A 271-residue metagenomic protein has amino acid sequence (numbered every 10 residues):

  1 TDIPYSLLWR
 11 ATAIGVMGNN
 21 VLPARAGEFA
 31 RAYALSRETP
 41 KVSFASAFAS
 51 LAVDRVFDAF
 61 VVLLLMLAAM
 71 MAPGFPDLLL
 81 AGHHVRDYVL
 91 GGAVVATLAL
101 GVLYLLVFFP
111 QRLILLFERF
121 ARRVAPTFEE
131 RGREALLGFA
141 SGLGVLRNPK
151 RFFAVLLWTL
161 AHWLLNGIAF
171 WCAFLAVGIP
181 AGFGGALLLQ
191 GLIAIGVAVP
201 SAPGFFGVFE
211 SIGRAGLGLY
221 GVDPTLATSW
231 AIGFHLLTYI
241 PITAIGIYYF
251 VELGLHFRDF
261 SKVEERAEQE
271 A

Functional and structural regions predicted by a protein language model:
T1-R10, K41-F44, V85, K150-F152 (+2 more regions): Membrane-helix interface segments
L7-A13, H162-C172, G182-A198, F209: Hydrophobic alpha-helical segments embedded in the membrane of multi-pass proteins
W9-V21, F48, A52, V56 (+2 more regions): Hydrophobic faces of transmembrane alpha-helices in multi-pass small-molecule transporters and flippases across diverse
A11-A13, M17, L116-F139: Juxtamembrane inter-helical linkers in multi-pass membrane proteins
I14-V16, H84-V85, R122, K150-W158 (+1 more regions): Short alpha-helical transmembrane interface motifs in multi-pass membrane proteins
G15-R123, F206-A271: Transmembrane helix-loop-helix hairpins in multi-pass inner-membrane proteins
E130-V177, A181-F183: Alpha-helical transmembrane segments and their immediate interhelical loop/hinge regions in multi-pass membrane
Q190-A202, F234-I242: Transmembrane helix-bundle signature of multi-pass secondary active exporters and lipid flippases
